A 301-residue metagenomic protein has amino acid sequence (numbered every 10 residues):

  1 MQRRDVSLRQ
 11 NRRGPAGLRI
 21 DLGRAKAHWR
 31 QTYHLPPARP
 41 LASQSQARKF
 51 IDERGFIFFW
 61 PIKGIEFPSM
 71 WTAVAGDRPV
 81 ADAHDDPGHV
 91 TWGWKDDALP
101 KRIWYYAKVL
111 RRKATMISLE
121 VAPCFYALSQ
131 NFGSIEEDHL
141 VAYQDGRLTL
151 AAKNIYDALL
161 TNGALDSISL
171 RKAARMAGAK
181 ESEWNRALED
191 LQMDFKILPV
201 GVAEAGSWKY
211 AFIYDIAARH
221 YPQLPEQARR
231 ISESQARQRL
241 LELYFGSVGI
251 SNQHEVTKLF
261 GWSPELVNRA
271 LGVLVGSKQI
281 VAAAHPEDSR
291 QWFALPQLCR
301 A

Functional and structural regions predicted by a protein language model:
M1-A301: Long, low-complexity intrinsically disordered regions
